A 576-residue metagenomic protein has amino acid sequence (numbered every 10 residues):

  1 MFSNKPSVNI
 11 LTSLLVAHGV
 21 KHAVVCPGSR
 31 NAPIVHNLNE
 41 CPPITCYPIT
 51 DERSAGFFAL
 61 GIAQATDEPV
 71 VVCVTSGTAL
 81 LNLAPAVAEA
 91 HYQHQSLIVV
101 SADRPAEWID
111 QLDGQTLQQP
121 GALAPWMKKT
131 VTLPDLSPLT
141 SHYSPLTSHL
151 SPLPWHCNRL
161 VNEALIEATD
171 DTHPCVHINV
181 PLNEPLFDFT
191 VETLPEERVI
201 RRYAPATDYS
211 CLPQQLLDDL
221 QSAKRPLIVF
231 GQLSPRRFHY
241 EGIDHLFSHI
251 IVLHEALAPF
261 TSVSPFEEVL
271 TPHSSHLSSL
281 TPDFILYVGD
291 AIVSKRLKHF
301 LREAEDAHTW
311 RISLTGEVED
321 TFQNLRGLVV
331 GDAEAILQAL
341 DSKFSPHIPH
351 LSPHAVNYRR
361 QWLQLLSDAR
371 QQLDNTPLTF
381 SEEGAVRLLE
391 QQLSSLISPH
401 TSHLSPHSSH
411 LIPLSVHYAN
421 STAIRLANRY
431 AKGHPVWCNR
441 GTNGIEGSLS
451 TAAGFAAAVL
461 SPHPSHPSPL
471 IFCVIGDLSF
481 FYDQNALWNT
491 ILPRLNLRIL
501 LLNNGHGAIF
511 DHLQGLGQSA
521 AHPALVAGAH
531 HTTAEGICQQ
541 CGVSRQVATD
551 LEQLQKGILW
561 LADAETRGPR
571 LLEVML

Functional and structural regions predicted by a protein language model:
M1-F2, S137, L301-I397, I412-T422 (+2 more regions): Phosphate/pyrophosphate-binding active-site segments
F2-A88: N-terminal cofactor/phosphate-binding cores enriched in small/glycine residues, especially glycine-rich loops such as
V8-V16, S29-R30, I34-V35, N39 (+2 more regions): Active-site diphosphate/adenylate-binding microenvironment
K21-V24, T45-Y47, A65-R104, P282-G289 (+2 more regions): A short, small-residue-rich loop immediately preceding and capping a beta-strand
V100, E107-P120, R429-S461, P467-L576: Thiamine diphosphate
S101-L139, P152-A164, L253-L366, L513-Q514 (+1 more regions): Glycine-rich, acidic loop regions that bind phosphate or pyrophosphate groups
N158-E163, E167-S222: Conformationally flexible catalytic loops at phosphate/diphosphate-handling active centers
F230-W310, V318, G433-L460, Y482-N485 (+1 more regions): Glycine-rich, anion-gripping cofactor-binding loops and their flanking helix/strand elements in enzyme active sites
